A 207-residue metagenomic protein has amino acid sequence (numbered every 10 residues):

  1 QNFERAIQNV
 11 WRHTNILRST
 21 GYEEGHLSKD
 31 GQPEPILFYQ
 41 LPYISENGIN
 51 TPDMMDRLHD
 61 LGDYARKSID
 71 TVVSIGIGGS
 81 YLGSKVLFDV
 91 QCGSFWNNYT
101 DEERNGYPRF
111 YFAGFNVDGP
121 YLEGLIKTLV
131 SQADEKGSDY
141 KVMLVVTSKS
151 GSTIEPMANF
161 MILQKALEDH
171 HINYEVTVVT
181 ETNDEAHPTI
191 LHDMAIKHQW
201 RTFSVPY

Functional and structural regions predicted by a protein language model:
Q1-D70: Extended, charge-enriched "interface" segments that sit outside catalytic cores
D63-Y207: Glycine-rich phosphate-binding loops that contact phosphosugars or nucleotide phosphates
